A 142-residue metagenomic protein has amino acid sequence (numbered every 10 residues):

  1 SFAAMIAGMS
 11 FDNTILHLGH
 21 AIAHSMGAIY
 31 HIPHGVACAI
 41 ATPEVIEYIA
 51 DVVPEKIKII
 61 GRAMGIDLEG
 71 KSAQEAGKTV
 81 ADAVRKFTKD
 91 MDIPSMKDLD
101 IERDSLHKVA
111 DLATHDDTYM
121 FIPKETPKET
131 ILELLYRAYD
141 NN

Functional and structural regions predicted by a protein language model:
S1-T14: Carboxylate- and glycine-rich phosphate/diphosphate-binding segment that chelates Mg2+/Mn2+
I6, I40-E44: Short, hydrophobic/amphipathic alpha-helical patches that form generic packing surfaces within helical domains
H20: Short conserved active-site loop signatures built around small residues
A23: A glycine- and small/hydrophobic-rich beta-loop-beta segment that serves as a flexible "lid/hinge" or phosphate-binding
M26-H31, I46: Interfacial segments of multi-pass membrane proteins
H34: Non-catalytic DNA-recognition/assembly elements of restriction-modification systems
A37: Conserved N-terminal phosphate-binding loop of PLP-dependent enzymes in the Aspartate aminotransferase
P43-N142: Mobile late-domain/C-terminal helix-loop "cap" segments that border catalytic sites or the cytosolic face
